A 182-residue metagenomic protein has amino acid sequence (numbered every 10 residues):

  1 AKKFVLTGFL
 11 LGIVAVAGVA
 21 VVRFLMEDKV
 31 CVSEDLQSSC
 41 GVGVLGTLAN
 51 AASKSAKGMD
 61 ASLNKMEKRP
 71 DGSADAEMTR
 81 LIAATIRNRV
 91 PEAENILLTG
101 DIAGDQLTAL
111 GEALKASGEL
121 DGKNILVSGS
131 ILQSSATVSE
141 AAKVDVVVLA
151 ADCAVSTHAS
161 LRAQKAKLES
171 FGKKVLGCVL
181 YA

Functional and structural regions predicted by a protein language model:
F4-K123, V138, C153-A182: Short boundary/hinge segments that flank catalytic cores
V127: Gly/Thr-rich phosphate-binding loop signature of adenosyl cofactor/nucleotide-binding cores
S134-C153: Inter-motif core of Ras-like GTPase G domains
